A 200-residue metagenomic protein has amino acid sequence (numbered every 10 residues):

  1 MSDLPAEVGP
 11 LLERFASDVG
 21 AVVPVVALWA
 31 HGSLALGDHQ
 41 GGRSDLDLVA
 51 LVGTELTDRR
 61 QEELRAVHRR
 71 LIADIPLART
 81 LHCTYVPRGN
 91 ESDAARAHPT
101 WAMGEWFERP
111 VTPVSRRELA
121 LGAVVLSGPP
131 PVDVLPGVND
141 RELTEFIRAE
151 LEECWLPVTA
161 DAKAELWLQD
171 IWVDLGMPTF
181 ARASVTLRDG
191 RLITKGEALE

Functional and structural regions predicted by a protein language model:
M1-L4, Q61, R65-D170, M177 (+1 more regions): Conserved NTP/Mg2+-binding pocket subregion across the NTase superfamily
M1-W29, R59-Q61: Helical scaffold of the NTase/Pol beta-like nucleotidyltransferase catalytic core
V23-P24, G42, P76-R79: Short helix-terminating capping/connector loops at secondary-structure junctions
G32-H68, T80-Y85: Catalytic metal-binding acidic patch
V52, L56, L168-W172, G190: Conserved aromatic-histidine-acidic binding/catalytic patches
A181-G190: Extended, well-ordered alpha-helical segments in internal regulatory regions
R191-E200: Short, charged amphipathic alpha-helical segments flanked by flexible coils
